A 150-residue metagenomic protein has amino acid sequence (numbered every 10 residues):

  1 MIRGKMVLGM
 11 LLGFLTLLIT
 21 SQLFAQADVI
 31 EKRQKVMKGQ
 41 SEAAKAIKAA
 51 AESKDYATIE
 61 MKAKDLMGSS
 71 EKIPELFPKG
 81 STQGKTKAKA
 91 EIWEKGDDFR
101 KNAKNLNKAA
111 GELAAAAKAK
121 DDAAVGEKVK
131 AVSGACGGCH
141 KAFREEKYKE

Functional and structural regions predicted by a protein language model:
M1-L11: Bacterial N-terminal signal peptides that target proteins for export
M1-R3, E31, A142: Intrinsically disordered, low-complexity sequence elements enriched in Ser/Thr/Gly/Pro
G9-I19: Bacterial N-terminal signal peptides
I19-Q26: Sec/Tat signal peptide C-region and signal peptidase I cleavage site
Q26-A131, K149-E150: Extracytoplasmic c-type cytochrome modules immediately beyond a signal peptide or single-pass transmembrane anchor
V132-F143: The canonical Cys-X-X-Cys-His
A142-E150: Short, low-complexity, Pro/Ser/Thr/Gly-rich segments in the mature regions of secreted, periplasmic
